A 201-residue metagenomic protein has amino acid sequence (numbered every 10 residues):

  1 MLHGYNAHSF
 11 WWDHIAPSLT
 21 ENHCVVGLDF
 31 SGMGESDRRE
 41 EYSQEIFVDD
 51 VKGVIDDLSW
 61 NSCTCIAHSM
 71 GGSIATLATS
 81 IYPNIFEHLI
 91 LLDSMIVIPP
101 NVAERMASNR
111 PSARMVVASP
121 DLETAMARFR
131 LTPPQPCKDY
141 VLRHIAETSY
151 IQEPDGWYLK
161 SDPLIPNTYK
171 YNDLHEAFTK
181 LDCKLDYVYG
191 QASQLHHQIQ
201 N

Functional and structural regions predicted by a protein language model:
L2-G4, H68: The conserved beta1-alpha1 loop
G4-A16: The serine-hydrolase catalytic nucleophile loop
N6, F30-G34, I96: Alpha/beta-hydrolase active-site loop signature
H14-E21, V26-I66: Active-site loop/oxyanion-hole signature of alpha/beta-hydrolase fold enzymes
A67-G71, A75: Gly/Ala-rich beta-loop-alpha elbow adjacent to hydrolase catalytic centers
T76-S80, I85-L122: Flexible "cap/lid" loop of the alpha/beta hydrolase fold
V116-N172: Conserved alpha/beta-hydrolase catalytic His-Asp/Glu region
Y150-N201: Conserved serine/cysteine hydrolase catalytic core
